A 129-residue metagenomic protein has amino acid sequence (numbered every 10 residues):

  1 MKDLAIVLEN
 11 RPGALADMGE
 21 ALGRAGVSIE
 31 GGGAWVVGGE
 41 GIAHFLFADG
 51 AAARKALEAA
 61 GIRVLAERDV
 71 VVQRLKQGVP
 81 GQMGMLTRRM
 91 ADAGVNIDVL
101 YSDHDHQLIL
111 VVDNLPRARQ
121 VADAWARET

Functional and structural regions predicted by a protein language model:
M1-T129: A conserved regulatory-domain signal marking ACT and ACT-like small-molecule sensing domains and adjacent regulatory
